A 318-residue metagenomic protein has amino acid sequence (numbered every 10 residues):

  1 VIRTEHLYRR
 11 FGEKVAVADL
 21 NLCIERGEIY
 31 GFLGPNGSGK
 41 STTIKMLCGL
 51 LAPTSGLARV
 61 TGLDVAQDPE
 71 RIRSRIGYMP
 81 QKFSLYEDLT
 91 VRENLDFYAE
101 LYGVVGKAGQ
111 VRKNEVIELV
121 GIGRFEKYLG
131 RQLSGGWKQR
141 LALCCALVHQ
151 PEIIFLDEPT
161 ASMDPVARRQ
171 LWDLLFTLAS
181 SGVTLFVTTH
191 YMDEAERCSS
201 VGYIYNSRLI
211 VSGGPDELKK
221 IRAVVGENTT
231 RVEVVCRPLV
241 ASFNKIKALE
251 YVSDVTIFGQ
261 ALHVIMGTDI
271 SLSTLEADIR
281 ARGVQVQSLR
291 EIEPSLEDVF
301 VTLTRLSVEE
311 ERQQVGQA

Functional and structural regions predicted by a protein language model:
G56-Q67, R71-I72: Conserved ABC transporter NBD signature motif
D88, L129-L133: Conserved ABC ATPase signature
D96, E100-F125: Conserved ABC ATPase "signature" region
Q150: Conserved catalytic motifs of ABC-family nucleotide-binding domains
I154-E158: Catalytic Walker B motif of ABC-type/P-loop ATPase nucleotide-binding domains
D173-V187, M192-G267: ABC transporter nucleotide-binding domain
